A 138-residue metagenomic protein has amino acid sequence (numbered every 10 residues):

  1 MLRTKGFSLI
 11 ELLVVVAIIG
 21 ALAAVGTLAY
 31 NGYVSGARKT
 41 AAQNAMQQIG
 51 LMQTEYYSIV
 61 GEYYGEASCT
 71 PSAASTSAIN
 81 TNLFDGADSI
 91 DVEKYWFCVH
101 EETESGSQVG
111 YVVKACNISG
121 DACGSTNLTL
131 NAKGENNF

Functional and structural regions predicted by a protein language model:
L2-Y30: N-terminal single-pass transmembrane signal-anchor helix
T4, A41, G106-Q108: A generic fold-level signal
S8, L13-V14, A41, A45-I49 (+1 more regions): A generic structural signal for ordered secondary structure
E11-V14, I18-G20, E55, V109 (+1 more regions): N-terminal hydrophobic or amphipathic segments with adjacent small-residue motifs that include Sec signal peptides
I19-A24, L28, A45-Q47, Q53-T54 (+2 more regions): Alpha-helical interaction segments
S35-E62: Membrane-proximal N-terminal amphipathic helix
S58-F138: Periplasmic/extracellular, small/polar-rich flexible segments of pilin-like filament-forming proteins
